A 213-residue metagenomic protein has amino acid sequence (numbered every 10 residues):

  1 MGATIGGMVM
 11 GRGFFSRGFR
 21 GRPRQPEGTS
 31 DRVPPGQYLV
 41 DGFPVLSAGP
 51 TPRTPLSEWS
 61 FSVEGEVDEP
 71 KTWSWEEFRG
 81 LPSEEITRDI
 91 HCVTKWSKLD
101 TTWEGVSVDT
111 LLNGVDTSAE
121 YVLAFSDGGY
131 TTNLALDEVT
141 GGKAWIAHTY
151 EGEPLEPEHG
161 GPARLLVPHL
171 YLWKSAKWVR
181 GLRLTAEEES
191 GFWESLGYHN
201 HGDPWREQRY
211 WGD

Functional and structural regions predicted by a protein language model:
M1-A3: N-terminal secretory signal peptides and thylakoid transit peptides that target proteins across membranes
V9-D213: Structured, non-membrane catalytic/scaffold regions adjacent to prosthetic-group chemistry
